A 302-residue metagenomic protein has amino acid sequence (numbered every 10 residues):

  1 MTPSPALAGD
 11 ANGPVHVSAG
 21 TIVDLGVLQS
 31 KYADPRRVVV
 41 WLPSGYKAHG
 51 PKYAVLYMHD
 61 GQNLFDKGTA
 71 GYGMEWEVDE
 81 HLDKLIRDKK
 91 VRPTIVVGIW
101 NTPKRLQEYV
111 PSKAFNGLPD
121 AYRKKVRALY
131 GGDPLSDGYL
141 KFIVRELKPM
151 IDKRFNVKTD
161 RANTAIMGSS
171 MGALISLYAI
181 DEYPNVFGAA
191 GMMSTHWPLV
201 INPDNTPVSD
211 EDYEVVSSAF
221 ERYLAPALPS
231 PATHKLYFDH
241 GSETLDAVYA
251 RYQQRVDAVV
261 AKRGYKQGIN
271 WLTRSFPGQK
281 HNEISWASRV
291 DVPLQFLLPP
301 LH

Functional and structural regions predicted by a protein language model:
P3-S4: N-terminal signal peptide c-region/cleavage motif recognized by signal peptidases
L7-H302: Non-catalytic cap/lid and distal C-terminal segments of serine-dependent acyl enzymes
